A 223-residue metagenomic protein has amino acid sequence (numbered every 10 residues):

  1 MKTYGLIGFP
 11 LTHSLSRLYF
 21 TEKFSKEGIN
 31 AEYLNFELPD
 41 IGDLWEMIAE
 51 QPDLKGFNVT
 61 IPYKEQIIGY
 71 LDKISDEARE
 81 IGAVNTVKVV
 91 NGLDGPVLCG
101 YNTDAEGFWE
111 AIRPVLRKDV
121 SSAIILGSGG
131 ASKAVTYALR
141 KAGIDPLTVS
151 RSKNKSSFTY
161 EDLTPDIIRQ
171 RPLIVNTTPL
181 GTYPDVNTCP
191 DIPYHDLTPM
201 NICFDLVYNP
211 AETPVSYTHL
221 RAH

Functional and structural regions predicted by a protein language model:
K2-V115: Phosphate/diphosphate ligand-binding glycine-rich loop within oxidoreductases
G8, I112, S121-R140: Glycine-rich adenosine-cofactor-binding loop
P62, T178-L180, V207-Y208: Short glycine-/small-residue-rich Rossmann-like dinucleotide-binding loops
I144-S157: NAD(P)-binding Rossmann-fold cofactor-contacting core
I167-T188: Rossmann-like NAD(P)-binding element
Y183-I202: Rossmann-fold NAD(P) dinucleotide-binding segment
D196-Y217: ADP-ribose/adenylate-binding Rossmann-like module
T218-H223: Conserved small/polar residues in nucleotide/adenosyl-binding loops
